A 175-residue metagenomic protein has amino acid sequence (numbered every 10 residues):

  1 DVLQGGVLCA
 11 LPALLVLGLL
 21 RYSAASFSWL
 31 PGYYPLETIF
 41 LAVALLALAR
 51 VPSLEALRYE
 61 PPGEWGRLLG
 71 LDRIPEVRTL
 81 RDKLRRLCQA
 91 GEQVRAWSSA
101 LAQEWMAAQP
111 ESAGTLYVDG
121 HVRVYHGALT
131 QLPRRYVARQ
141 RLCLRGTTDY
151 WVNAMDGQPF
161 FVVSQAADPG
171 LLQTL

Functional and structural regions predicted by a protein language model:
D1-L175: Dynamic "connector" segments at or just before major functional cores
